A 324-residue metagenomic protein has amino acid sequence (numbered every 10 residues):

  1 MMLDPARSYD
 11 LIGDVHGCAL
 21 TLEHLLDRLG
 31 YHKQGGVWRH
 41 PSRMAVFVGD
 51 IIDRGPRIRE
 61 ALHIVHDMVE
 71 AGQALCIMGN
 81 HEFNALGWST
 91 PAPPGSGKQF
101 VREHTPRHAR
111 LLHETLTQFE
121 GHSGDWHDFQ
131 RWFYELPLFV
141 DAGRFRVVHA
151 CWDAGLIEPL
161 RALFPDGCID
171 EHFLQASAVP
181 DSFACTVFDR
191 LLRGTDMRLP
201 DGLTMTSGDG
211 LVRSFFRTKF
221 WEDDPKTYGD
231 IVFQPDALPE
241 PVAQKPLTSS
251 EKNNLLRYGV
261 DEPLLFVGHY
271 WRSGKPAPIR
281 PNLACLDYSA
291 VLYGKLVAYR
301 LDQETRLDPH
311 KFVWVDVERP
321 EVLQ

Functional and structural regions predicted by a protein language model:
M1-I64: N-terminal active-site segment of His-dependent metallophosphoesterases
M1-P5, V37-W38, H63-E70, P137-D141 (+2 more regions): A short acidic-Thr-Gly-centered motif at the start of a beta-strand
S8-H16, F145-C151, A284-L286: Active-site-proximal beta-strand elements of phosphoester/diester hydrolases
L11, A45-F47, C76-I77, R146 (+2 more regions): Residue-level marker for buried hydrophobic side chains located in beta-strands that build the well-ordered beta-sheet
D14, D50, G79-N80, F133 (+3 more regions): Divalent metal-coordination and catalytic microenvironments
C18-A19, D53-P56, E82-L86, A154-G155 (+2 more regions): Active-site environment of divalent metal-dependent phosphoester hydrolases
G55-L62, D67-M197: Active-site neighborhood of divalent metal-dependent phosphoester bond hydrolases
D166-Q324: Acidic, His/Gly-rich catalytic cores of divalent-metal-dependent hydrolytic chemistry
